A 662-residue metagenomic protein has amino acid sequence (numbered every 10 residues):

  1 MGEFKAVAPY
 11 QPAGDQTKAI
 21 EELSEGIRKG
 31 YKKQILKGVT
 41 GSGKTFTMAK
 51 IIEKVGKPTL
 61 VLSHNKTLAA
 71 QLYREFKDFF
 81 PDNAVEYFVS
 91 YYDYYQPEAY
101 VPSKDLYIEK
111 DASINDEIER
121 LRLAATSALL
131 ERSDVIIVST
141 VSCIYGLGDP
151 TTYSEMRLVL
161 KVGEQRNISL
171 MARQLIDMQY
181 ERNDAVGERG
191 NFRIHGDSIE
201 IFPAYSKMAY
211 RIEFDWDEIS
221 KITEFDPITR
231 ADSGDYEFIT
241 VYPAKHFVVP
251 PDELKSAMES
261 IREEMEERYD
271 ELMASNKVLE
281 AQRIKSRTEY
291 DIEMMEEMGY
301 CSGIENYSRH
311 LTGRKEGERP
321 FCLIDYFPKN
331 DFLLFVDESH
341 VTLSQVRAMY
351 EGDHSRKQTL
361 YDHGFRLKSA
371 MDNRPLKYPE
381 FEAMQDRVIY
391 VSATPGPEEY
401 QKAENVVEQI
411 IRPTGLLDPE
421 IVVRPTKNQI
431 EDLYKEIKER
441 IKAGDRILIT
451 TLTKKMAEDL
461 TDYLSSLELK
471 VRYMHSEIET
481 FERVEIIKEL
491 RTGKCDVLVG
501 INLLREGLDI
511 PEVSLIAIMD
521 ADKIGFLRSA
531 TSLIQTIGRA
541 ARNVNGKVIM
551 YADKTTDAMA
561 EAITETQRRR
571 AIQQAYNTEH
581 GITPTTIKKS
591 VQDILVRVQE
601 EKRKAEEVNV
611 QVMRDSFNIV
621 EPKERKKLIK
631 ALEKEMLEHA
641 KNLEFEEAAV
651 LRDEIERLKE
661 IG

Functional and structural regions predicted by a protein language model:
M1-K5, E439, I572-A575, E579-V650 (+1 more regions): Acidic, low-complexity intrinsically disordered tails
M1-Q599: ASCE RecA-like P-loop NTPase motor cores that couple ATP hydrolysis to mechanical translocation on nucleic acids
